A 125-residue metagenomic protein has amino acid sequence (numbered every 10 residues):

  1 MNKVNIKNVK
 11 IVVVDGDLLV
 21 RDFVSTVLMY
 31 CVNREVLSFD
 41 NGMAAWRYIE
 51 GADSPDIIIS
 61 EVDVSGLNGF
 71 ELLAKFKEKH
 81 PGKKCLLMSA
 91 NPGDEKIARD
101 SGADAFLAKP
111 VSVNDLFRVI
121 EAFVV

Functional and structural regions predicted by a protein language model:
L18-L37: Two-component/phosphorelay signaling modules centered on CheY-like receiver
S38-I57: Acidic, metal-coordinating helix/loop segments flanking the phosphotransfer/catalytic sites of two-component signaling
N41, N68-E71: Acidic catalytic/metal-coordinating carboxylates
R47, F70-G82: Short amphipathic alpha-helix used as the core "switch/output" element in two-component signaling
E61-V62: Active-site residues of response regulator receiver
E71, N91-L107, D115: Alpha4 helix (beta4-alpha4-beta5 surface) of REC/receiver domains from two-component response regulators
V111-E121: C-terminal output helix
